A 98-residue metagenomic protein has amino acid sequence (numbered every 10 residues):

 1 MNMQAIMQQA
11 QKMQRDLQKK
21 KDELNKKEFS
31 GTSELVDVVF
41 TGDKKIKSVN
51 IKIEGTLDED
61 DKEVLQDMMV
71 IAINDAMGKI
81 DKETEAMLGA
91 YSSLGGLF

Functional and structural regions predicted by a protein language model:
M1-E28, M77-F98: Long amphipathic alpha-helical segments used for membrane anchoring, targeting, substrate engagement, or oligomerization
A10, K44, M69: Residue-level signature of catalytic and energy-coupling elements of molecular machines, predominantly ATP/GTP-dependent
F29-N50, L57: N-terminal intrinsically disordered, cationic/polar leader segments that include organellar targeting peptides
V36-V39, A72, G95: Alpha-helix boundary/capping detector
L57-Q66: A short, polar/charged loop-to-alpha-helix boundary motif
M68, A72-I80: Stable alpha-helical structural segments in soluble proteins, enriched in small hydrophobic residues
